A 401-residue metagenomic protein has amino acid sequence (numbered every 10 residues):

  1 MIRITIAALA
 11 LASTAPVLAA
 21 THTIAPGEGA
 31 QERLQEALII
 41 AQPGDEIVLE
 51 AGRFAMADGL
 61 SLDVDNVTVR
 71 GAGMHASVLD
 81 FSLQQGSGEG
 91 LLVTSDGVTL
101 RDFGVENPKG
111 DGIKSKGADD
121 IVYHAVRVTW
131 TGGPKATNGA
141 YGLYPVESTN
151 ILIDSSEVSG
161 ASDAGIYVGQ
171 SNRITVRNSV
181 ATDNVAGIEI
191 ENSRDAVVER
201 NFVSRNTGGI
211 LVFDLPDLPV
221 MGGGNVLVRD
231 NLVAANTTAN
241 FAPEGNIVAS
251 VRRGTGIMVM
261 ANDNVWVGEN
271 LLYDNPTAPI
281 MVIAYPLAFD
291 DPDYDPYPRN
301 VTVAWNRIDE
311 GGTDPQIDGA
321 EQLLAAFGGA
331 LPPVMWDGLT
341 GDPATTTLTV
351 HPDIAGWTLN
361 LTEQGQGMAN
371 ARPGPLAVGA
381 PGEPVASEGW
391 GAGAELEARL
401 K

Functional and structural regions predicted by a protein language model:
M1-I6: Bacterial N-terminal signal peptides that target proteins for export
V17-E36, R53: Right-handed parallel beta-helix/beta-solenoid
T23-E32, E46-V48, N66-K109: Right-handed parallel beta-helix/beta-spiral solenoid domain characteristic of secreted/periplasmic
Q31-Q35, A57, F81-L91, N107-K114 (+7 more regions): Extracellular beta-strand/beta-solenoid scaffold signature
E32-I40, A55-V64, V69, D80 (+3 more regions): Short, T/G/N/S-enriched strand-turn elements that build extracellular solenoid repeat scaffolds
A72-H75, D96-N107, D119-G132, T149-S162 (+5 more regions): Right-handed parallel beta-helix
A288, D293-K401: Acidic, glycine- and Ser/Thr-rich low-complexity intrinsically disordered tracts in extracellular/secreted proteins
